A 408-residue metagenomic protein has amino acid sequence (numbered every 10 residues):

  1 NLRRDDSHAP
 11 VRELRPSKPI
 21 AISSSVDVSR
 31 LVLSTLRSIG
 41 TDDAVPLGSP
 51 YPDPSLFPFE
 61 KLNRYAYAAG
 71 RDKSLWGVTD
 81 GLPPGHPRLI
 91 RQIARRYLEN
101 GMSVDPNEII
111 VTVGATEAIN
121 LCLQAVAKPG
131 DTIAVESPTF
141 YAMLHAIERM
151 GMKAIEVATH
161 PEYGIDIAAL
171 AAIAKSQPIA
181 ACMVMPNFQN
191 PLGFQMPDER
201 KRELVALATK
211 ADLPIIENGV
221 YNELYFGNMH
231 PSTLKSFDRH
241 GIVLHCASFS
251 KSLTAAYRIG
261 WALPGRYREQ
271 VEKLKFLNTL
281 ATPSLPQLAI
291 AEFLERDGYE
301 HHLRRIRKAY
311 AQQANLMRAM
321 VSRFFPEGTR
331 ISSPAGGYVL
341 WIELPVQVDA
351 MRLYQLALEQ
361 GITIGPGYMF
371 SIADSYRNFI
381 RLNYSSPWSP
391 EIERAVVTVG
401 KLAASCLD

Functional and structural regions predicted by a protein language model:
N1-Y67, E272, F276-P283, L294 (+9 more regions): N-terminal basic, amphipathic alpha-helical segments
P50-P54, T116, F140, N187-Q189 (+9 more regions): Short, solvent-exposed loop/turn segments at secondary-structure junctions
A66-A211, I216, N222-H240, Y310 (+4 more regions): Conserved core of the PLP fold type I
L213, V243, T329, I362: Short, conserved active-site loop motifs that form the nucleotide-linked donor/cofactor pocket
V220, L358-R381: Conserved PLP cofactor-binding pocket of PLP-dependent enzymes
R239-K308: Conserved core segment of the aminotransferase class I/II
A291, R304-T329: Conserved PLP-dependent catalytic core of the aminotransferase class-I/II
